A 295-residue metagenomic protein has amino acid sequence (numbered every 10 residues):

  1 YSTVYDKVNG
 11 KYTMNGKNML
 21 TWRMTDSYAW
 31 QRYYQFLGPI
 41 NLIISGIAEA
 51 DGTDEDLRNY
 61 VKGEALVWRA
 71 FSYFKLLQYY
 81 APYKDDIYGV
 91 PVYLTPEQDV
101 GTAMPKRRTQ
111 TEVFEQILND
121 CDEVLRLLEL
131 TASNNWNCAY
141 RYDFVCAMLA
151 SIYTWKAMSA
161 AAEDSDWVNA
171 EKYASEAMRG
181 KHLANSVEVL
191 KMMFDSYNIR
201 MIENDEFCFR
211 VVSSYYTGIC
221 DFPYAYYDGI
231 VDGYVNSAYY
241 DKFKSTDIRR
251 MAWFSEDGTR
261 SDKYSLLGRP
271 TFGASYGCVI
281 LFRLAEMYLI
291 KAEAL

Functional and structural regions predicted by a protein language model:
N9-Y80, R108-T111, D122-S133, F272-L284 (+1 more regions): Conserved, well-structured interaction surfaces
L37-I40, F114, C121, W167 (+2 more regions): Inward-facing hydrophobic residues that define packing positions of alpha-helical scaffold repeats
R69-F71, L76-D99: Extended ligand-binding groove/face enriched in aromatic
L77-K84, A132, W155-D164: Short coil/turn linking the two alpha-helices of tandem helical-hairpin repeats
D143-V145, L149-A184: Aromatic-residue-lined binding/catalytic grooves and analogous aromatic/hydrophobic interfacial grooves in multimeric
W167-L284: Hydrophobic-face positions in mid-chain alpha helices that act as interaction patches
